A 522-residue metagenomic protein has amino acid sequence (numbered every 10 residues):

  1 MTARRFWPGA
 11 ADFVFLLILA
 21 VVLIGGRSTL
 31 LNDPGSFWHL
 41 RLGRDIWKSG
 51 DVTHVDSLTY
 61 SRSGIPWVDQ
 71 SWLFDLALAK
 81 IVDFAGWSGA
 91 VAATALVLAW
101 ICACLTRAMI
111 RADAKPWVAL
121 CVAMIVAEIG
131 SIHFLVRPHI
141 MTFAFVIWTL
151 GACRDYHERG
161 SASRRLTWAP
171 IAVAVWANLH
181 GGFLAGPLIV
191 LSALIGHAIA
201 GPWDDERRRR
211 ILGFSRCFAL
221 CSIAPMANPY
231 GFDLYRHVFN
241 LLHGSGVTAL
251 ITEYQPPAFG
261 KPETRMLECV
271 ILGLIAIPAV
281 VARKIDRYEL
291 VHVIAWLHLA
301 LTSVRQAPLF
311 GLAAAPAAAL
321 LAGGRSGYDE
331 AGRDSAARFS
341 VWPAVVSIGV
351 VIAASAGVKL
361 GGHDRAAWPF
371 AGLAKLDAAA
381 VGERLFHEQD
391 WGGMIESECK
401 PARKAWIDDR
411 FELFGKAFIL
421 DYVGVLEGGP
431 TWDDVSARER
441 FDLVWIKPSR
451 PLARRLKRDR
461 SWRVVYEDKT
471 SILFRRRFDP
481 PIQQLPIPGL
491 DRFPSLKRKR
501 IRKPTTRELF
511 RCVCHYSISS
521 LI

Functional and structural regions predicted by a protein language model:
L17, L105-E128, F143: Transmembrane-helix signature of polytopic, membrane-embedded enzymes that assemble or transfer cell-envelope glycans
L23, V126-G130, R165-G181, V190 (+2 more regions): Membrane-interface alpha helices of multi-pass inner-membrane proteins
V68-A79, R236-C269: Juxtamembrane membrane-water interface segments that cap and precede transmembrane helices
A92-A112: Transmembrane-helix motifs of polytopic, lipid-linked glycan transferases
T149-R165, A198, L274-A282: Membrane-interface transmembrane helices that cradle and orient dolichyl/undecaprenyl
D155-A174, R208, L212-C217, L290-I294: Short hydrophobic alpha-helices at membrane interfaces in multi-pass membrane enzymes
A331-A380, D390-G393, C399-P401, R410-F411 (+2 more regions): Membrane-proximal, lumen/periplasm-facing interface regions of secretory-pathway glyco- and lipid-modifying enzymes
D377-K416, A437, F441-I446, F474: Short periplasmic/luminal acceptor-recognition loop of GT-C membrane glycosyltransferases, typified by
